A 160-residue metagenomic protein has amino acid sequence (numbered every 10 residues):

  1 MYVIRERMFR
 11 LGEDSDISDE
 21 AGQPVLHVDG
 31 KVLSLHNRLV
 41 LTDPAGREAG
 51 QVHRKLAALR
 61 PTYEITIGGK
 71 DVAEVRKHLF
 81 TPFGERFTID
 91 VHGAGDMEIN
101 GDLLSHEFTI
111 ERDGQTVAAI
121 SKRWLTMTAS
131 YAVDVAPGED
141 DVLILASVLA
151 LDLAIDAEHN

Functional and structural regions predicted by a protein language model:
M1-N160: Intrinsically disordered, low-complexity proline/glycine-rich segments
